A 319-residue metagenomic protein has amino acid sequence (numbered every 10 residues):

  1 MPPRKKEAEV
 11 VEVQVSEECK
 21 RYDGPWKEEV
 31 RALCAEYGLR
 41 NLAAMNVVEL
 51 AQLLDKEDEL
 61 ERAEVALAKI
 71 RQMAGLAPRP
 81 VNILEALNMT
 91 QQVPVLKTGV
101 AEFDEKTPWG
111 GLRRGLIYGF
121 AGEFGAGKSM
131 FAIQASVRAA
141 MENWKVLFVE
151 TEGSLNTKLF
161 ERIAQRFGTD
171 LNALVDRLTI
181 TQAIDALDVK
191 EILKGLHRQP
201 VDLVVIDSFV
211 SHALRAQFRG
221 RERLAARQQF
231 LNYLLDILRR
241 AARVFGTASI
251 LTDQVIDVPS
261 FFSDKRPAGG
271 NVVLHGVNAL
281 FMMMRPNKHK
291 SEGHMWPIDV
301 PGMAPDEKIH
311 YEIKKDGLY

Functional and structural regions predicted by a protein language model:
P2-M73: Compact, charge-rich alpha-helical regulatory domains located at protein termini
V30-E36, Q165-G168, F261-V272: Short aromatic-glycine motifs in intrinsically disordered, low-complexity regions
A35-Y37, E64-D170: The Walker A/P-loop phosphate-binding site
K97-V100, R114, T157, A183-L193 (+2 more regions): Amphipathic alpha-helical transducer elements in NTP-driven molecular machines
G110-L112, R138-E142, D170-A173, L196-Q199 (+2 more regions): Conserved catalytic network of the ASCE P-loop NTPase/AAA+ motor domain
Y118-F120, L147-V149, T179-T181, I250 (+1 more regions): Hydrophobic/aromatic beta-strand patches that form the interior of the parallel beta-sheet core in alpha/beta enzyme
W144-L224: Conserved inter-motif catalytic segment of the P-loop NTP-binding fold
Q228-N232, D236-Y319: Phosphate-binding/switch region of NTP-binding enzymes
